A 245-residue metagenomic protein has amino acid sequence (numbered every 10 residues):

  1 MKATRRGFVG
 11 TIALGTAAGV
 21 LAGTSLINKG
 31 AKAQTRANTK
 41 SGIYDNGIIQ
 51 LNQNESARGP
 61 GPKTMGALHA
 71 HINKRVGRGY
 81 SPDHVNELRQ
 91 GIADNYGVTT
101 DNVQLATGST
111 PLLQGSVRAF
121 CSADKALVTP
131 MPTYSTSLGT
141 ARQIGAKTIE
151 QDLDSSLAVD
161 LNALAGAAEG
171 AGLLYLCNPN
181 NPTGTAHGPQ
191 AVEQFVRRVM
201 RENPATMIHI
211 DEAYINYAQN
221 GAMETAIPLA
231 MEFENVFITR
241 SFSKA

Functional and structural regions predicted by a protein language model:
M1-A17: N-terminal secretory signal peptides and thylakoid transit peptides that target proteins across membranes
G15, G19-V20, T24-G79, G170: N-terminal "arm"/small-domain region of PLP-dependent enzymes with the aminotransferase-like
N52, E150-Q151, L173-N180, M207-E212: Short beta-strands and strand-loop turn motifs
N54-S56, S109-T110, Y134, N178-T183 (+2 more regions): Short glycine-rich anion-binding loops that position phosphate/pyrophosphate groups of nucleotides and phosphorylated
N86-A126: Phosphate-binding glycine-rich loop
A119-C177: PLP-dependent aminotransferase-like
L161-A167, T185-I208, E212-A245: Active-site pre-lysine segment of PLP-dependent enzymes
